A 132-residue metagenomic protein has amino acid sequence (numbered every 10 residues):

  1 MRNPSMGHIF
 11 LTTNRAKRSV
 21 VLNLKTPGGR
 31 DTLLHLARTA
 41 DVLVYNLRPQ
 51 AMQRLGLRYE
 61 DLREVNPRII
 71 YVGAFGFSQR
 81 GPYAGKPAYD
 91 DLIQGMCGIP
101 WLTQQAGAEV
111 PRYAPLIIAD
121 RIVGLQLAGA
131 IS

Functional and structural regions predicted by a protein language model:
M1-S132: N-terminal helix-loop segment corresponding to the beta1-alpha1 unit of nucleotide/adenylate-binding folds
